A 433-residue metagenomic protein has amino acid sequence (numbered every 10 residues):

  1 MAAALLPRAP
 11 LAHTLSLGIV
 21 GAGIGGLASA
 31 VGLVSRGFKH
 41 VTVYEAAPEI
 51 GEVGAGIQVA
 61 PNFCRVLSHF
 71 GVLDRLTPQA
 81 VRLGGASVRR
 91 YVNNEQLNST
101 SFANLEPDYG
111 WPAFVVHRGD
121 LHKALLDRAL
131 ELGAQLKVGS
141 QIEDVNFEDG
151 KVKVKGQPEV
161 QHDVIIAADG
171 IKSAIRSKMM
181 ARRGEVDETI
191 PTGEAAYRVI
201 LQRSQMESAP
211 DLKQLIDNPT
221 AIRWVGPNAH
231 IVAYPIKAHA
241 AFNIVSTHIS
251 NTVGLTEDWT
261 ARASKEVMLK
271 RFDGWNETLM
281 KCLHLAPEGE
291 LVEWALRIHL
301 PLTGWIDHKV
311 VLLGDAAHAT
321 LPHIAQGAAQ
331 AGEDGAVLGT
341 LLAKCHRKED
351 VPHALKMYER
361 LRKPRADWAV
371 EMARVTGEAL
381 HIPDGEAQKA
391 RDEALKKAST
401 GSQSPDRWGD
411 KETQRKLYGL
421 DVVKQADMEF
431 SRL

Functional and structural regions predicted by a protein language model:
A3-T14, G18, P78, V88 (+5 more regions): C-terminal helical "tail/cap" subdomain of flavin- and related membrane-associated enzymes
S16, K39-H40, A241: Residues at the starts of beta-strands that form the adenosine-phosphate
I19-R36, Y44-A47, I166-A167, A233 (+3 more regions): Conserved mid-domain beta->alpha element of the FAD-binding
V31, S35, V41, P48 (+5 more regions): Preference for well-ordered, secondary-structure-rich cores of eukaryotic proteins
I50-G51, A174-I175, A319-L321: Catalytic P-loop NTPase motifs of RecA-like helicase/translocase cores
V53-R128: Active-site-adjacent segment of FAD-dependent monooxygenases/related oxidoreductases
N93, K123-E288: Conserved FAD-binding catalytic core of PHBH/FMO-like flavoproteins
